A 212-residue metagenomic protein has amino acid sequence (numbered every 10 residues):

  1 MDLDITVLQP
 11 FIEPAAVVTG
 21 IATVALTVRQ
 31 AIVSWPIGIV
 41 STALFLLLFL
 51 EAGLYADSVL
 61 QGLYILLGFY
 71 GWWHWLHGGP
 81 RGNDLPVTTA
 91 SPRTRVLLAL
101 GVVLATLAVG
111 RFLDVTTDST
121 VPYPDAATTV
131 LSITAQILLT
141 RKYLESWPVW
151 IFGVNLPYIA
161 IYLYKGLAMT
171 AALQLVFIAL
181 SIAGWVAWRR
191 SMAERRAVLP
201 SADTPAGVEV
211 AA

Functional and structural regions predicted by a protein language model:
M1-R29, L47, G78-P80, T88-A212: Polytopic alpha-helical membrane-helix bundles and their juxtamembrane interface segments in multi-pass membrane
V18-T23, A31, I37-G71: Early transmembrane hairpin module of multi-pass membrane proteins
S34, G38, S146-V149: Transmembrane helix boundary and interhelical junction motifs in multipass membrane proteins
L63-P80, R189: Membrane-water interface of transmembrane alpha-helices
